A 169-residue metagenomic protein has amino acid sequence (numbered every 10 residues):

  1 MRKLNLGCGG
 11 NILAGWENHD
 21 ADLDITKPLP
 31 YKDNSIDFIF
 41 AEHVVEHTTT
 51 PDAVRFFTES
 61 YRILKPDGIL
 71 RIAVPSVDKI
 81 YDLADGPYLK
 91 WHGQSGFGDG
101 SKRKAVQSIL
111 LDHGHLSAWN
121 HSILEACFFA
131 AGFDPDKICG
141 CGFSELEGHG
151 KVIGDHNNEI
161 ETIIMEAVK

Functional and structural regions predicted by a protein language model:
R2-Y81, M165-K169: Conserved SAM-binding loop
D52-Y61, K65, I69-V168: S-adenosyl-L-methionine-dependent methyltransferase catalytic module, highlighting the catalytic core
